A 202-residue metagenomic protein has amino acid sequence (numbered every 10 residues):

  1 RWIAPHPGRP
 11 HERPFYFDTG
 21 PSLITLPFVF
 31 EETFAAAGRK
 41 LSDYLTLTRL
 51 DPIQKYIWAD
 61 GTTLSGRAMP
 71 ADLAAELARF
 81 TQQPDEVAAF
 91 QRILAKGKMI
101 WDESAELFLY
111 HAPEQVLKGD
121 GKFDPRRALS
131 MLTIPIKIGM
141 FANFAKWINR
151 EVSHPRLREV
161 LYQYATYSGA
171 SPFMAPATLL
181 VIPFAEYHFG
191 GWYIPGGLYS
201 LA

Functional and structural regions predicted by a protein language model:
R1: N-terminal Rossmann-like FAD-binding beta1-loop-alpha1 element of flavoenzymes
A4, H11, W58: Acidic surface patches and DE-rich sequence motifs
P7-I53: N-terminal FAD cofactor-binding segment of flavoenzymes
E12-Y16, Y167-G169, G190-W192: A short glycine/serine-rich beta->alpha loop
L26, M140, G197-L201: Short, glycine/acidic-rich beta->alpha junctions
D43, P172-A177, V181: Active-site substrate-recognition segment that forms the wall of the catalytic cavity or substrate channel
Y56-P176: Rossmann-like flavin
V181-A202: Helical element adjacent to the flavin cofactor pocket in flavoenzyme catalytic cores
